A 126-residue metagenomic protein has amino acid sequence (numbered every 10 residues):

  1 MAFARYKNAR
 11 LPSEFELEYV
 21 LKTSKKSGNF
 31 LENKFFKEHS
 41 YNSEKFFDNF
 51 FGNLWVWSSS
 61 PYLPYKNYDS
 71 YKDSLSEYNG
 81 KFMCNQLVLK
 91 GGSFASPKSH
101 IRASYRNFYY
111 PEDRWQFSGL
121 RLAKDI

Functional and structural regions predicted by a protein language model:
M1-R102: Functional-site microenvironments in short loops/helix caps that host divalent-cation chemistry
E44, D48, P111-Q116: Short, solvent-exposed loop/helix junctions and linker helices that flank or host conserved functional motifs
E77-K81, N107-R114: Short proline/glycine-enriched turn/loop segments at secondary-structure junctions
W115-I126: Short, structured beta-strand segments at or near domain termini in extracellular proteins/domains
